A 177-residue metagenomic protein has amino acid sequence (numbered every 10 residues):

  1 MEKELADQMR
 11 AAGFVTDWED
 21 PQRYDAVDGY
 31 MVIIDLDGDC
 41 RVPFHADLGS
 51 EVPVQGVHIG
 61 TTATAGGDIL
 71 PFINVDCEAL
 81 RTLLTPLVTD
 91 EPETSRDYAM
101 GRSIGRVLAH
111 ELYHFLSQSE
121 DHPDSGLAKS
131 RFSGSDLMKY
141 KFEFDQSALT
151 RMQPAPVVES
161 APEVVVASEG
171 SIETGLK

Functional and structural regions predicted by a protein language model:
M1-L108, L112: Metzincin-family zinc-dependent endopeptidase catalytic domain
E2, G67-S103, F115-K177: Metalloprotease/metallohydrolase-associated module, dominated by Zn2+-dependent proteases
